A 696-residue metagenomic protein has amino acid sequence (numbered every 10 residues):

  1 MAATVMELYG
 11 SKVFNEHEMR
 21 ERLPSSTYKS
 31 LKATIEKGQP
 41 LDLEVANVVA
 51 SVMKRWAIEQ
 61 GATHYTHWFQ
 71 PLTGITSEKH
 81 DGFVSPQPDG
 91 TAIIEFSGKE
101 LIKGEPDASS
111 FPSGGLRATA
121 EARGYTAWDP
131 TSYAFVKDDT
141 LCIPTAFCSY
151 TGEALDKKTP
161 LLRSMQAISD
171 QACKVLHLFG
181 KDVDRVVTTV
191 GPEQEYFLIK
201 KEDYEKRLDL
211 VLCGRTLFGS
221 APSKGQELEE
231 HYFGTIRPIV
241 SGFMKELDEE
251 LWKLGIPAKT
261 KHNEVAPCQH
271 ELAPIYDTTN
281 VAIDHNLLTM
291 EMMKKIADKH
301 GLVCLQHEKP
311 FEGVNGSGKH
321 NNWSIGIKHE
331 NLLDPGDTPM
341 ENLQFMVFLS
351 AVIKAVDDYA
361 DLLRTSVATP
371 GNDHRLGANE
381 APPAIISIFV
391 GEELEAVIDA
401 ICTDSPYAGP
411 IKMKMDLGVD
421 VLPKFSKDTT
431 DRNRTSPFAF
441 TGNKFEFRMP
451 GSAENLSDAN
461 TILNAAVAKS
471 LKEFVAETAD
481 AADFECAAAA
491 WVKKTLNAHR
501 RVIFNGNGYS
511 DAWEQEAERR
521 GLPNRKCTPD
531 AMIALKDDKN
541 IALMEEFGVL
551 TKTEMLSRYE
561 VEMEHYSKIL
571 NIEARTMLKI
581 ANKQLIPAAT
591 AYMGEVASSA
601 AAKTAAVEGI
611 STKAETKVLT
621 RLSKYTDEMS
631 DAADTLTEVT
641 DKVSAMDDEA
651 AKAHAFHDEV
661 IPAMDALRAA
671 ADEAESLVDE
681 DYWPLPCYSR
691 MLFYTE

Functional and structural regions predicted by a protein language model:
A2-N15, T34-E36, S223-Y232: Gly-rich Lys/Arg/Thr-decorated short loops/hinges at beta-loop-alpha junctions or inter-strand turns that position
L8-A122: Active-site core of metal-dependent hydrolases
V45, F69, S97, P274 (+5 more regions): Active-site proximal loops enriched in glycine and acidic residues that flank catalytic Cys/His/Asp and coordinate
V45-V49, F69-P71, K99-E100, F147 (+4 more regions): Active-site-proximal loop/turn and secondary-structure-junction residues that shape catalytic pockets, frequently
G74-G90, P106-S109, G214-T216, I462-A465 (+3 more regions): Short linear, low-complexity motifs centered on an aromatic residue
A122-Q306, N315-G318, I325-E560: Glycine-rich, acidic/polar active-site loops that bind/position phosphate-bearing ligands
L210-V211, N286, E308-K309, P335-T338 (+5 more regions): Composition- and surface-driven signal marking solvent-exposed, interaction-prone regions in large proteins
A498-E696: C-terminal amphipathic alpha-helical interaction region
